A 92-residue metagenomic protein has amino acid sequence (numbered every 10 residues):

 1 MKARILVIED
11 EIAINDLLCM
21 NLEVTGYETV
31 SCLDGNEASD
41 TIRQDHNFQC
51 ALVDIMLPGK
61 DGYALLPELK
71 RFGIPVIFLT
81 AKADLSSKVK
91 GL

Functional and structural regions predicted by a protein language model:
M1-L92: N-terminal/domain-start alpha-helical segments
